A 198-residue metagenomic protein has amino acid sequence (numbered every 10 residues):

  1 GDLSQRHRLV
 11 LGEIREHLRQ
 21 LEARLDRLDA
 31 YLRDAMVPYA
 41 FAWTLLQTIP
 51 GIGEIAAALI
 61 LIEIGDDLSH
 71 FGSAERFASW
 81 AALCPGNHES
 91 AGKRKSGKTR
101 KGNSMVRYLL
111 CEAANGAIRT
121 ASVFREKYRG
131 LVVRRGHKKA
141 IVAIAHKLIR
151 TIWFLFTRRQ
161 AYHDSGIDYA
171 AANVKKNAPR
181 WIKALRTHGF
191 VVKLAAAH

Functional and structural regions predicted by a protein language model:
G1-H198: A detector of single, family-specific signature residues that are central to catalytic or substrate-handling motifs
